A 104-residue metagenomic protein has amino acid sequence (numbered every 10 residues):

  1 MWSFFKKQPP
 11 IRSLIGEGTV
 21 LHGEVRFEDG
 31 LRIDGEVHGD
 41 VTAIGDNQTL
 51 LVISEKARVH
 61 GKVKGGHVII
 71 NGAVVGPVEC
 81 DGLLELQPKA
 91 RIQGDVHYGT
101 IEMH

Functional and structural regions predicted by a protein language model:
M1-F5, T42-S54: Acidic/polar low-complexity surface segments
F5-K7, I11: A detector for short, charged/polar N-terminal pre-domain segments
R12, G18-V20, E24, E28-G30 (+12 more regions): Detector for repetitive beta-architecture
M103: C-terminal binding/interaction regions
